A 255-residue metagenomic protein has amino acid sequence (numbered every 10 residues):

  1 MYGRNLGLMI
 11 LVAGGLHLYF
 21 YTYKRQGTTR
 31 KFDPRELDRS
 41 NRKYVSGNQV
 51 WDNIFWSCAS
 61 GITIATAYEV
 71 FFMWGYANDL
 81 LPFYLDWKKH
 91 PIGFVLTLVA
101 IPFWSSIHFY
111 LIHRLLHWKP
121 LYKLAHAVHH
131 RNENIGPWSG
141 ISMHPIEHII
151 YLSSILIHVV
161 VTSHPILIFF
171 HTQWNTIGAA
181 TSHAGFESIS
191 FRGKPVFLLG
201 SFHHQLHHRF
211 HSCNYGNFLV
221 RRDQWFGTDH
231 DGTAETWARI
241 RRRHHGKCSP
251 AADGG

Functional and structural regions predicted by a protein language model:
M1-L111, L115-W118, L124-A127, N132-S154 (+2 more regions): Non-catalytic, topology-defining segments of multipass membrane proteins
H148-R239: C-terminal transmembrane module of eukaryotic multi-pass membrane proteins
